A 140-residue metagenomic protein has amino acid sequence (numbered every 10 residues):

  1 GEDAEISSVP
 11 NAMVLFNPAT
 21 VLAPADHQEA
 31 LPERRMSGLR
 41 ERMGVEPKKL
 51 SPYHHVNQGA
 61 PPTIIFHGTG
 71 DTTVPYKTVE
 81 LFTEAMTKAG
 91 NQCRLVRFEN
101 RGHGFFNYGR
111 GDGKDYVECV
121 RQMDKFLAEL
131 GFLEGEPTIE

Functional and structural regions predicted by a protein language model:
G1-E29, P47-K48, P52: Primarily recognizes the serine-hydrolase "nucleophile elbow" in alpha/beta-hydrolase and SGNH/GDSL folds
V9-A12, A60-T63, A89-R94: Loop/turn elements at helix/coil->beta-strand transitions in domains of secreted/extracellular proteins
A19, T69, E99: Residue-level signal for short, function-critical loop segments
A19-R34, L81, A89-N91: Alpha/beta-hydrolase
V21-L22, G70-V74: Acidic catalytic loop of the alpha/beta-hydrolase fold
R40-H55, A60-P61: Active-site nucleophile elbow and catalytic-triad environment of alpha/beta-hydrolase enzymes
G59, I64-H67, D71: Short beta-strand/loop motif that positions the catalytic acidic residue of the alpha/beta-hydrolase fold
F66, Y76, E80-E140: C-terminal catalytic histidine-bearing segment of alpha/beta-hydrolase fold enzymes
